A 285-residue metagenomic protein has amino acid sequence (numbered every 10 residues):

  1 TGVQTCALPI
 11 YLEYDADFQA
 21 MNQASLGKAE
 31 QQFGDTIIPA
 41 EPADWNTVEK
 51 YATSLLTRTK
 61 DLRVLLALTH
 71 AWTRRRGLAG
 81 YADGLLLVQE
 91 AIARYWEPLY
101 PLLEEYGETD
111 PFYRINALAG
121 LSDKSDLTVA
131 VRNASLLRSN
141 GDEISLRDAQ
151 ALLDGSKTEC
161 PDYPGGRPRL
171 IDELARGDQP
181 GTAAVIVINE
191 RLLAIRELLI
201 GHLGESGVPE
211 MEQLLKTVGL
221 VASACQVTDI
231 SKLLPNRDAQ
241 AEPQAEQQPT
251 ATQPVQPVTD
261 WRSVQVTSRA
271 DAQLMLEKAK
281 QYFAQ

Functional and structural regions predicted by a protein language model:
G2-L8: Short, small-residue-biased leader/transition segments that mark boundaries at the very start of proteins
A24-Q32: N-terminal, Lys/Arg-enriched amphipathic/low-complexity engagement segments that precede the first folded domain
F33-A93: An N-terminal, globular interaction/scaffold subdomain
S54-R58, A71-A79, E90-P101, K124 (+4 more regions): Amphipathic alpha-helical interaction surfaces
Y81-L85, S206-Q213, Q285: Composition- and surface-driven signal marking solvent-exposed, interaction-prone regions in large proteins
P101-Q273: Mid-to-C-terminal functional-domain signal that highlights helix-capping/loop sites within ligand-binding modules
M275-Q285: Amphipathic alpha-helical/coiled-coil segments positioned at domain termini
